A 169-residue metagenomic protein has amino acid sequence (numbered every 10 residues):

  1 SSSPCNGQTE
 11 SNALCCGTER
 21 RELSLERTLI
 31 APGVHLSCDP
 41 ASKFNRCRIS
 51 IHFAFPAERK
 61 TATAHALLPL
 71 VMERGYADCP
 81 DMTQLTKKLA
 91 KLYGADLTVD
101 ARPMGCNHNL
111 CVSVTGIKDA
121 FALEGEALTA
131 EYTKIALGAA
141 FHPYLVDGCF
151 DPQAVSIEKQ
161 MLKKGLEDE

Functional and structural regions predicted by a protein language model:
S1-L92: His/Glu-rich zincin catalytic helix
T28, A95, G148, Q153 (+1 more regions): Flexible, active-site-adjacent loop/turn segments at secondary-structure boundaries
S37-D39, N45-K60, H65, M82-H142 (+1 more regions): M16 family metallopeptidases and their MPP-like homologs
G75-D78, A120-L123, H142-D151: Short, polar/flexible loop-turn hinges at active-site or ligand-entry regions and domain interfaces
